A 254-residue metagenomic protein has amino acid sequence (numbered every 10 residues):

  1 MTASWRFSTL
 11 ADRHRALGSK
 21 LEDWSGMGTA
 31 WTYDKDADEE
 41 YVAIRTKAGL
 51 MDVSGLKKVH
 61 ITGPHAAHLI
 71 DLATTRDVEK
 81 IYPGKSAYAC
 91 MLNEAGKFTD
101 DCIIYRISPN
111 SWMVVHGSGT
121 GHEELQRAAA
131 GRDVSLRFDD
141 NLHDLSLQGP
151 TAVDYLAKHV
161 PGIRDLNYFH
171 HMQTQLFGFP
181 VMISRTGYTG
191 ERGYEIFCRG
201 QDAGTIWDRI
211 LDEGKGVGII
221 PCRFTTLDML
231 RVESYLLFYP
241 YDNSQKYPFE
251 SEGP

Functional and structural regions predicted by a protein language model:
M1-M91, K97, F224: Acidic, proline/glycine-enriched N-terminal capping motif
M1-S25, T29-T32, Y105-P254: Conserved, structured C-terminal
E40, G96, L236-P240: Alpha-helix boundary/capping detector
D52, D101, E195: Acidic active-site catalytic centers that drive phospho-/nucleotidyl reactions and related ester hydrolyses
K58-T62, N93, I103, M113-G117: Short secondary-structure transition/capping motifs
P64-D100, P150-V181: Internal amphipathic helical hairpin motif
